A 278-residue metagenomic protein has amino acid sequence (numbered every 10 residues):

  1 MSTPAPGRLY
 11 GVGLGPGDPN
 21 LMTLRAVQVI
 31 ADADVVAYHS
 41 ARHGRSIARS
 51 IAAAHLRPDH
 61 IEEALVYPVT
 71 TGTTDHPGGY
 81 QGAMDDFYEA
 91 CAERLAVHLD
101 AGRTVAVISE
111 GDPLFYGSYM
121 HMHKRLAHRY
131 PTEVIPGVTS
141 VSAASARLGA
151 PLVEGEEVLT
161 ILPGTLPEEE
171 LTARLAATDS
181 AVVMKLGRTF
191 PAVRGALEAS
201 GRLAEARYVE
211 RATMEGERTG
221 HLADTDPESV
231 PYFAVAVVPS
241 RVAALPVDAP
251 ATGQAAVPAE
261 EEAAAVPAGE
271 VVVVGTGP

Functional and structural regions predicted by a protein language model:
M1-P19, L24-Y130, T219, F233-V247 (+1 more regions): Class I S-adenosyl-L-methionine
L9, R174-A265, G269-V273: A contiguous loop/helix-start segment that scaffolds small-molecule binding in enzyme catalytic cores
R25-V27, L95-A96, G149, E170-A173 (+2 more regions): A generic local secondary-structure boundary/capping motif
Y38-H39, A64, V107-S109, V134-G137 (+3 more regions): General beta-strand structural signal in soluble alpha/beta enzymes
H43-R45, T70-T71, T139-A143, T160 (+2 more regions): Short gly/pro/ser/thr-enriched loop/turn and capping motifs at secondary-structure boundaries
V66-V69, P136-V138, T165, E210: Residues at the C-termini of beta-strands that transition into short coil/loop
D75-D85, R147-A150, L175-T178, T219-D226: Short, surface-exposed amphipathic charged segments that create phosphate/polyanion-binding patches used for binding
A101, G111-A177, P227: Class I SAM-dependent methyltransferase SAM-binding "motif I" and its flanking Rossmann-like core
